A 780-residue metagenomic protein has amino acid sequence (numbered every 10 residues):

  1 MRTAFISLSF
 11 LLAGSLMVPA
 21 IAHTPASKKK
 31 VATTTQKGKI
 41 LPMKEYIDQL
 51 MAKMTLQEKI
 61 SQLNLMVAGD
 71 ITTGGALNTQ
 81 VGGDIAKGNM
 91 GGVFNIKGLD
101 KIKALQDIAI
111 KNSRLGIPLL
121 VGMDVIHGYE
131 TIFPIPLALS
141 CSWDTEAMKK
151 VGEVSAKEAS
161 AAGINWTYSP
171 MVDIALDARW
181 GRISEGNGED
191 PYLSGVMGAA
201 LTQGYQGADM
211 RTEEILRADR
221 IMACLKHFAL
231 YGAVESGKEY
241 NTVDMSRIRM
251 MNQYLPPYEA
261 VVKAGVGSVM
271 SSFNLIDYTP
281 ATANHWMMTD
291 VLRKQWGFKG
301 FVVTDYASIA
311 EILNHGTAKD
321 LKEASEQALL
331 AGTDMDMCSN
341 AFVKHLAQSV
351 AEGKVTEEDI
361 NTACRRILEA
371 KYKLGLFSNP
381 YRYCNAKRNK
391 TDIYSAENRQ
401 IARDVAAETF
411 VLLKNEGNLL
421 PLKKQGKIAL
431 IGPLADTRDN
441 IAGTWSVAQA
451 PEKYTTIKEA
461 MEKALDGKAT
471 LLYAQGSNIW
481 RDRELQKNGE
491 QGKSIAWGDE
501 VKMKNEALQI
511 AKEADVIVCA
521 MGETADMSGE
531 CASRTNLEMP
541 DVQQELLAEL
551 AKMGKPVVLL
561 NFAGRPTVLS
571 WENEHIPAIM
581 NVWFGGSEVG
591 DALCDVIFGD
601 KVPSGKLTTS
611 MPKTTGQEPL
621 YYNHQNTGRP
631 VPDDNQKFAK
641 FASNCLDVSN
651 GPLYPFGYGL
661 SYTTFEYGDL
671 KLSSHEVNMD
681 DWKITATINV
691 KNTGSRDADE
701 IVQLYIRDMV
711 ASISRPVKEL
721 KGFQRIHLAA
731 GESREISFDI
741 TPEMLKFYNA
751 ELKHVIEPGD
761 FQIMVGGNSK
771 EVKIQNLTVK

Functional and structural regions predicted by a protein language model:
M1-F5: Positively charged n-region of N-terminal signal peptides that target proteins for export
S7-S15: Bacterial N-terminal signal peptides
A20-K746, V755-S769, Q775, K780: Glycoside hydrolase catalytic-domain context in secreted enzymes
E751-K753: Short proline/glycine-enriched turn/loop segments at secondary-structure junctions
